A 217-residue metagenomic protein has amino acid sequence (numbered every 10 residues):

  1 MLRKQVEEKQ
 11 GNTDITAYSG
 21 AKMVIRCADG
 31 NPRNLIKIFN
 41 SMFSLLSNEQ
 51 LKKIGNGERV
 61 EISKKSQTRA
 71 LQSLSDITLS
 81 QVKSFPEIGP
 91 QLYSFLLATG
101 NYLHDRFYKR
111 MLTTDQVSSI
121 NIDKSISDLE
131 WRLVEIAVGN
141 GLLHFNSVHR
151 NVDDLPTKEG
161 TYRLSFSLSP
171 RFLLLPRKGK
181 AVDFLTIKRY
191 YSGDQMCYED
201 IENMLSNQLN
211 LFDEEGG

Functional and structural regions predicted by a protein language model:
M1-G217: C-terminal leucine-rich, beta-strand-based interaction scaffolds used for sensing/assembly
